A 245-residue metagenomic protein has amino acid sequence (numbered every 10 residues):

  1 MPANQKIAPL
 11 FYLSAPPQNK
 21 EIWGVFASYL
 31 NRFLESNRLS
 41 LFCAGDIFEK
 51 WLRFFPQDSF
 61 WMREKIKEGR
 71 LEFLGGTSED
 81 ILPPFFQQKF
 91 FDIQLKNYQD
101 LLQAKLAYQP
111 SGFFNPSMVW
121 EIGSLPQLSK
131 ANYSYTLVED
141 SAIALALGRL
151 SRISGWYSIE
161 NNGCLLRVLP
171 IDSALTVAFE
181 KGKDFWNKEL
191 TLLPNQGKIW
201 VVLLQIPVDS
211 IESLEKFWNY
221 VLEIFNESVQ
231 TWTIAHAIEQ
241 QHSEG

Functional and structural regions predicted by a protein language model:
M1-K67: Active-site beta->alpha N-cap acidic-glycine motif
P2-G24, L34-S36, S154-W156, C164-L166 (+3 more regions): Active-site and substrate-binding clefts of carbohydrate-active enzymes
Y12-P16, A44-D46, S78-E79, N115-W120 (+5 more regions): An acidic- and aromatic-residue-enriched active-site/binding cleft used to recognize and process polar
Y29-L39, E64-R70, A104-Y108, N195-Q196 (+1 more regions): A structural motif corresponding to the C-terminal end of an alpha-helix and its immediate exit/capping segment
C43-S117, C164-V177, I199-I206: Metal-dependent polysaccharide deacetylase catalytic core of the NodB/CE4 family, i.e., the active-site-bearing domain
D58-G75, K96, S129-C164: Acidic, His- and aromatic-enriched active-site or binding-groove loops in soluble protein domains that engage sugars
L82, S141-R149, L169-E180, D184: Positively charged, amphipathic and often flexible ligand-engagement surfaces
K96-R152, V208-V229: Catalytic domains of cell-wall/extracellular-matrix polysaccharide-remodeling enzymes, centered on de-N-acetylation
